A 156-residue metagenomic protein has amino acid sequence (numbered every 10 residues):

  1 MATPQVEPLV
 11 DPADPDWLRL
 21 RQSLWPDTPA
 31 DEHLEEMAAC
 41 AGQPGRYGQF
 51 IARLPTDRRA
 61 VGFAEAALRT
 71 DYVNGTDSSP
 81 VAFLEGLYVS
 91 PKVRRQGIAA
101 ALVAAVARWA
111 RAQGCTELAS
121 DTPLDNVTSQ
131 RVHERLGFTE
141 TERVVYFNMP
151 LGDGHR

Functional and structural regions predicted by a protein language model:
A2-W17: A short beta-loop-alpha structural element at the N-terminal edge of CoA-dependent acyl/N-acetyltransferase catalytic
L18-E32: Helix-loop element at the rim of GNAT/NAT acetyltransferase active sites that forms part of the acceptor-substrate
T28-P55, E65: Active-site rim helix/loop that mediates acceptor-substrate recognition in acyltransferases
I51, R59-L68, F83, Y88: Conserved beta-strand in the GNAT
D71-L84, R94, T141-E142: A conserved beta-turn-beta hairpin within the catalytic core of GNAT-like acetyltransferases that forms part
V89, R95-R108, R131-R135: Conserved acetyl-CoA-binding loop-helix of GNAT-fold acetyltransferases
A100, A112, L124-R143: Conserved active-site alpha-helix within GNAT-family acetyltransferase domains
A110-T122: Conserved GNAT acetyl-CoA-binding A-motif
